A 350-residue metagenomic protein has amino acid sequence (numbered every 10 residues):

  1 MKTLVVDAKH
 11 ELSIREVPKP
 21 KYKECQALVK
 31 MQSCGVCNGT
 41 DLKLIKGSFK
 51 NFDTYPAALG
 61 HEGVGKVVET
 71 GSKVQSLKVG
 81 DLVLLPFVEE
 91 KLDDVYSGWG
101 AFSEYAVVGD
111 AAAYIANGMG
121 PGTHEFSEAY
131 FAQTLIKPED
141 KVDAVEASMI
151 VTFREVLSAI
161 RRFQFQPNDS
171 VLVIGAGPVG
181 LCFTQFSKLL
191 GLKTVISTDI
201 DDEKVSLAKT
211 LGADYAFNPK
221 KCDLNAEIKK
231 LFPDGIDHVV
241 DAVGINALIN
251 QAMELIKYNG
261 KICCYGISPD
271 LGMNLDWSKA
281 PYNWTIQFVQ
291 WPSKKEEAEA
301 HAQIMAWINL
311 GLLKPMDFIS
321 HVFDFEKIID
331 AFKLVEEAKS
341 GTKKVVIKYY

Functional and structural regions predicted by a protein language model:
M1-E62, G122-F131, A216, K348-Y350: Short N-terminal strand-loop motif that marks the start of NAD(P)H/FAD-dependent oxidoreductase cofactor-binding domains
P20-G35, S48-A112: Glycine-rich beta-strand-centered segment in the early N-terminal region that forms part of a ligand/cofactor-binding
D81-L82, Y105, S170, L189 (+1 more regions): Residue-level marker of beta-strand positions
K91-S170, I174: NAD(P)H dinucleotide-binding glycine-rich loop of Rossmann-like/cofactor-binding domains, especially the beta1-alpha1
K137-C222, A226: Mid-domain Rossmann-like dinucleotide-binding core that forms the NAD(H)/NADP(H) cofactor-binding site
F163-P167, L211-T285: Glycine-rich cofactor phosphate-binding loops and adjacent beta1-alpha1 units of small-molecule cofactor enzyme domains
N250-M253, Y258, A298-Y350: C-terminal hydrophobic helical "lid"/dimerization subdomain of Rossmann-like NAD(P)H-dependent oxidoreductases
K261, N274-M316: Rossmann-fold dehydrogenase core element
